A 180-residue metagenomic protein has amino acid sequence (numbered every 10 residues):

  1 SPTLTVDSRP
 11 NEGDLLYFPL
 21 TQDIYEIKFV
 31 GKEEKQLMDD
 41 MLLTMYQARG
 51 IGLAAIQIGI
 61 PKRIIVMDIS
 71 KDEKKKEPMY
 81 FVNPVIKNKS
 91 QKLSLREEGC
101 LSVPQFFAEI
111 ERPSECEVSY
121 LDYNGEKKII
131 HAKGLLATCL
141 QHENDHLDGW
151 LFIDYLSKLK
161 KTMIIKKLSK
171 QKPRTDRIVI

Functional and structural regions predicted by a protein language model:
T5-I180: Positively charged
